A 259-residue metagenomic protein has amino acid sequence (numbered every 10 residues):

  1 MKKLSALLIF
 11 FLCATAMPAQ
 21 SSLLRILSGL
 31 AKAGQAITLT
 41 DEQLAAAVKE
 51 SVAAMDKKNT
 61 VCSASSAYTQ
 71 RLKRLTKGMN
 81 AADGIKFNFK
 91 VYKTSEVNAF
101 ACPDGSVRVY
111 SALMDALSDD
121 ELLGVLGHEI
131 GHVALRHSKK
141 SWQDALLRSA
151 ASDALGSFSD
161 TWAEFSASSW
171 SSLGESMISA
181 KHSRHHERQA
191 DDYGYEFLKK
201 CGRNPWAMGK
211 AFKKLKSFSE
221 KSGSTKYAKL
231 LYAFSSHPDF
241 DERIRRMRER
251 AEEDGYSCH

Functional and structural regions predicted by a protein language model:
L4-C13: Sec-dependent N-terminal signal peptides
T15-A19: Sec/Tat signal peptide C-region and signal peptidase I cleavage site
Q20-H259: A Zn2+-metalloprotease active-site environment signal
